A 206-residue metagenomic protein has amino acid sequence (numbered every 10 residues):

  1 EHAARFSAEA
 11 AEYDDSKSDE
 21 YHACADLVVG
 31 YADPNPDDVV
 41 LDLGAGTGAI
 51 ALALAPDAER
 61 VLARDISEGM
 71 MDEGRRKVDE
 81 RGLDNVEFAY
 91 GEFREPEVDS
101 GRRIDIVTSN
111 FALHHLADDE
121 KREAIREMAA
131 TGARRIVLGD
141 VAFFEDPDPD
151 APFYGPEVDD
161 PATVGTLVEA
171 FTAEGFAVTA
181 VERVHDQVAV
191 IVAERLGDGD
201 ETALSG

Functional and structural regions predicted by a protein language model:
E1-A11: N-terminal, positively charged/glycine-rich alpha-helical extensions of SAM-dependent methyltransferases
A11-L27: Conserved SAM-binding loop and adjacent beta-strand
D37-G46: Conserved class I S-adenosyl-L-methionine
G46-E95: Class I SAM-dependent methyltransferase SAM/SAH-binding core
E95-G101: Short conserved loop adjoining the S-adenosyl-L-methionine
T108: A conserved beta-strand element that flanks and buttresses the S-adenosyl-L-methionine
R122-R135: A short glycine-rich, Lys/Arg-flanked "PGG" loop and its adjoining helix->strand segment in the class I
V137-G175, T179-V190: C-terminal alpha-helical "lid/dimerization" subdomain adjacent to the S-adenosyl-L-methionine
